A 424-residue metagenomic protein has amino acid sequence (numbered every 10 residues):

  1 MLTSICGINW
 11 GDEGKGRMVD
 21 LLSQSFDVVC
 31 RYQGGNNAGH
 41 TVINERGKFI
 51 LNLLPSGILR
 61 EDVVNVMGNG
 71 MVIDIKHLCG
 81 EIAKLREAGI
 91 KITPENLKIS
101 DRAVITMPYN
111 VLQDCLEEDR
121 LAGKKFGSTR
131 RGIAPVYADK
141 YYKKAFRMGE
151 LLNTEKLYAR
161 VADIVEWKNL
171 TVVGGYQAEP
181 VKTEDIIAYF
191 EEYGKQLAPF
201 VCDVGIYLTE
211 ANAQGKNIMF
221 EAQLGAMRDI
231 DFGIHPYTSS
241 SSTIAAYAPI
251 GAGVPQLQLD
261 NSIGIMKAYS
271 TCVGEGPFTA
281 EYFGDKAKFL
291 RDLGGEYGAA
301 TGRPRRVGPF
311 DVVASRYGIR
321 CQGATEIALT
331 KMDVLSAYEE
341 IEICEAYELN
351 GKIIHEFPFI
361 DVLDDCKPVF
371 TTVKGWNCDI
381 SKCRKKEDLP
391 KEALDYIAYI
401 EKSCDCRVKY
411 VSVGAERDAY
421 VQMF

Functional and structural regions predicted by a protein language model:
M1-F424: Non-transmembrane, aqueous-exposed alpha-helical and coiled segments at domain scale
